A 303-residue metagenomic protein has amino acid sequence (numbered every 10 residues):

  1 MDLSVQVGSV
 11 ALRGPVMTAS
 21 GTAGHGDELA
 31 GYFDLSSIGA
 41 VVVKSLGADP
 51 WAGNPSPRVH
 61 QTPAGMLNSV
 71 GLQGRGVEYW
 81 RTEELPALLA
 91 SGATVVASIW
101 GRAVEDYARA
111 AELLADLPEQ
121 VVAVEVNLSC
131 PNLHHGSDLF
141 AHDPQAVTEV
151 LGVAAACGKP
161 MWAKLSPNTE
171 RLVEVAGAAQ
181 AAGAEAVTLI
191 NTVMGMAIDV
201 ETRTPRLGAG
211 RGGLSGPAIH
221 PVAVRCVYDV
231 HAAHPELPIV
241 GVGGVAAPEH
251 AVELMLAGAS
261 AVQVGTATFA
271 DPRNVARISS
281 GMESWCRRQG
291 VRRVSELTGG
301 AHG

Functional and structural regions predicted by a protein language model:
M1-V95, W100-G101: N-terminal capping/small domains of soluble enzymes
A11-M17, S91-V96, A156-P167, A232-V242: Short beta-strand/loop segments at the ligand-binding rim of alpha/beta enzyme cores
T18, V41, W80, A97 (+7 more regions): Conserved, mostly hydrophobic/aromatic
A23, S98-G101, L165-R171, H220 (+1 more regions): Glycine-rich beta-to-alpha transition loops that act as phosphate-gripper elements at the mouths of alpha/beta enzyme
D27-Y32, E105-L117, T169-A182, H231-E236 (+1 more regions): Catalytic cores of alpha/beta
I38, L214-P238, A246-G303: Alpha/beta catalytic cores of nucleotide-metabolism and tRNA/nucleoside-modifying enzymes
V43-A48, A123, L128-C130, A186-M196 (+2 more regions): Glycine-rich phosphate-binding active-site loops on the catalytic face of alpha/beta enzymes
M66, C130-Q145, V175-L237: Glycine/Thr-rich beta-alpha phosphate-binding loop at enzyme active sites
